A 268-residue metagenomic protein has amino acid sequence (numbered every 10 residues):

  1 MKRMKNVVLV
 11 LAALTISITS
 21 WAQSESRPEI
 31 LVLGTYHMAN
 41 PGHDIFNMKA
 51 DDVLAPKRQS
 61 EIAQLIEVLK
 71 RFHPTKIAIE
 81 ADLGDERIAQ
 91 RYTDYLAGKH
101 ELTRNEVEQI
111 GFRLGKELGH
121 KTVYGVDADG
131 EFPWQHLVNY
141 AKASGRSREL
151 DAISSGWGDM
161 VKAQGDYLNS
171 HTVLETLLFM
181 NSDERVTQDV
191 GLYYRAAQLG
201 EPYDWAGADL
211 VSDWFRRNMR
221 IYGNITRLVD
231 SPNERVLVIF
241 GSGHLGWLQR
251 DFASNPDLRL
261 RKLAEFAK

Functional and structural regions predicted by a protein language model:
M1-V8: Bacterial N-terminal signal peptides that target proteins for export
S17-S20: N-terminal signal peptide c-region/cleavage motif recognized by signal peptidases
Q23-E25: Boundary of Sec targeting at the N-terminus
M38-R58: Acidic/histidine-rich helix-loop elements that form or flank divalent-metal/phosphate-binding sites at the catalytic
D51-I66, L96, G223: N-terminal post-signal-peptidase region of extra-cytosolic proteins
H73-I79: Proline-aspartate-enriched helix->loop->beta-strand connector
Q90-V229: Hydrophobic, often amphipathic alpha-helical segments used for membrane interaction and targeting
V211-K268: A cross-kingdom marker for long, charged
